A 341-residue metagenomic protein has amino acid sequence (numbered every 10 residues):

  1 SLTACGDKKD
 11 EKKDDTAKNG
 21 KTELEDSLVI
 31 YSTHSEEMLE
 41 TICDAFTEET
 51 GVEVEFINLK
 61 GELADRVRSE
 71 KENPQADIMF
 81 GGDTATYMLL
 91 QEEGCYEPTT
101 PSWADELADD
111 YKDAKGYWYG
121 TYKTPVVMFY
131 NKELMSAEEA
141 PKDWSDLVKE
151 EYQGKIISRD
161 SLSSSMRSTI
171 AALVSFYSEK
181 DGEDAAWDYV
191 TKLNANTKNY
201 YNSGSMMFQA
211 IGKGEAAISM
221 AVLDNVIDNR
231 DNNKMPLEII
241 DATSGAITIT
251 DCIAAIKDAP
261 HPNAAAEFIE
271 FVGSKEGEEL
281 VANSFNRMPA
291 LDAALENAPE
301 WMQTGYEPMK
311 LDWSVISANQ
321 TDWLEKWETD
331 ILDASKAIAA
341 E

Functional and structural regions predicted by a protein language model:
L2-A4: C-terminal motif of bacterial Sec signal peptides marking the signal peptidase cleavage site
G6-K9: Bacterial signal peptide processing site
K18-L89: Early extracytoplasmic/lumenal segment of secretory-pathway proteins
V29-E40, P74-E215: Extracytoplasmic ligand-binding site segments that recognize negatively charged/polar headgroups
A85-L89, G212, A217-P236, F285: A ligand-binding cleft/hinge motif common to bilobed small-molecule-binding domains
D109, T124, Y189-L193, Y200-Y201 (+1 more regions): Periplasmic-binding protein-like
A246, D251, I256-L311: Mature extracytoplasmic/periplasmic domains
D312-E341: Conserved C-terminal helix/tail region of periplasmic/extracytoplasmic solute-binding proteins
